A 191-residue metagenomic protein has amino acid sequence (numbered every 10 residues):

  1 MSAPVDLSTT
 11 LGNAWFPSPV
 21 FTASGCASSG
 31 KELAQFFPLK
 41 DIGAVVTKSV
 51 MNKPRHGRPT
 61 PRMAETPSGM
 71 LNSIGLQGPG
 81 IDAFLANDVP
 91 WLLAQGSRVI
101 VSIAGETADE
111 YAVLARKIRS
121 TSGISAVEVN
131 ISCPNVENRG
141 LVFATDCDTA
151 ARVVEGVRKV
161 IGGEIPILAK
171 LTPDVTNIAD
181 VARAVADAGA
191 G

Functional and structural regions predicted by a protein language model:
M1-V99, A104-E106: N-terminal capping/small domains of soluble enzymes
Q35, A94, E106-G191: Alpha/beta enzyme core
